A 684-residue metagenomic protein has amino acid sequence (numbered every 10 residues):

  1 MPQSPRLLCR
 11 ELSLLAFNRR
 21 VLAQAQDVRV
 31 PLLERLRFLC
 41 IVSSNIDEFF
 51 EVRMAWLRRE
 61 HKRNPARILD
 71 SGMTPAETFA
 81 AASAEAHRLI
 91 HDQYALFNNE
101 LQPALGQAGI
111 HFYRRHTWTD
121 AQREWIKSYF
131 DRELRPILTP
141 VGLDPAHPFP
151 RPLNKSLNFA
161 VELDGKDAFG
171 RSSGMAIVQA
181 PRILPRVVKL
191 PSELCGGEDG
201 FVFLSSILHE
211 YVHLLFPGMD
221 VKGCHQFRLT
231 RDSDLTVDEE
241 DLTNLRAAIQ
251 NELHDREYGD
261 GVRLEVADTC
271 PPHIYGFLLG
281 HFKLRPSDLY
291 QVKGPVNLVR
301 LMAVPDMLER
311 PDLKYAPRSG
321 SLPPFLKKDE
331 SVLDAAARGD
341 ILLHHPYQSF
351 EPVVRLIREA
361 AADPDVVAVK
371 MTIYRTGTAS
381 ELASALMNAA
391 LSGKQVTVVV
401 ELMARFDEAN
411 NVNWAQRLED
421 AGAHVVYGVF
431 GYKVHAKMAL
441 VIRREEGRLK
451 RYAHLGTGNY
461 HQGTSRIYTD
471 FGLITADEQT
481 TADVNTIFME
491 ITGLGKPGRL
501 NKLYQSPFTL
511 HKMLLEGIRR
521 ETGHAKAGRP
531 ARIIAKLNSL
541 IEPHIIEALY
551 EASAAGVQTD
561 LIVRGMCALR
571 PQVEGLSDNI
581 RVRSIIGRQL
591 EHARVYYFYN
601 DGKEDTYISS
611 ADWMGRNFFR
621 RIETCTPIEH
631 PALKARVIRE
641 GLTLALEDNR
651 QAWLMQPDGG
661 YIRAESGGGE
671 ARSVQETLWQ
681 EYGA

Functional and structural regions predicted by a protein language model:
M1-I533, E551-A555, C567-A684: N-terminal localization/anchoring segments of enzymes in phospholipid and broader phosphate metabolism
N538: Cofactor-pocket helix-loop regions in the catalytic cores of large enzyme subunits
P543-I546, Y550: Glycine/threonine-rich ATP-lid/beta-loop region of ATP-binding domains
Q558-I562: Hydrophobic alpha/beta core scaffold segments
